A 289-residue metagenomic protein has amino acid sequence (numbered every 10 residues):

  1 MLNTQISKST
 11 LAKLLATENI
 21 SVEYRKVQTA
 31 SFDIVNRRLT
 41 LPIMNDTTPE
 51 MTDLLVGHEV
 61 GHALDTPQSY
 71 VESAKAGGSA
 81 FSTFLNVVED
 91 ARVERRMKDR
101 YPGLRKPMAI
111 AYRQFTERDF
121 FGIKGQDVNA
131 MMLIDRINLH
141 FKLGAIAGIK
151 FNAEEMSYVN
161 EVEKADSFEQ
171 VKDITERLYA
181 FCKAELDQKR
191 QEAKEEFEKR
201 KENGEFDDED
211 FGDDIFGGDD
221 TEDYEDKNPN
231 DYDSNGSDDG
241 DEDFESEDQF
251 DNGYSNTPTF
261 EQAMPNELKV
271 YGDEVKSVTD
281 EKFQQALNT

Functional and structural regions predicted by a protein language model:
M1-T289: Short, functionally important secondary-structure microenvironments
